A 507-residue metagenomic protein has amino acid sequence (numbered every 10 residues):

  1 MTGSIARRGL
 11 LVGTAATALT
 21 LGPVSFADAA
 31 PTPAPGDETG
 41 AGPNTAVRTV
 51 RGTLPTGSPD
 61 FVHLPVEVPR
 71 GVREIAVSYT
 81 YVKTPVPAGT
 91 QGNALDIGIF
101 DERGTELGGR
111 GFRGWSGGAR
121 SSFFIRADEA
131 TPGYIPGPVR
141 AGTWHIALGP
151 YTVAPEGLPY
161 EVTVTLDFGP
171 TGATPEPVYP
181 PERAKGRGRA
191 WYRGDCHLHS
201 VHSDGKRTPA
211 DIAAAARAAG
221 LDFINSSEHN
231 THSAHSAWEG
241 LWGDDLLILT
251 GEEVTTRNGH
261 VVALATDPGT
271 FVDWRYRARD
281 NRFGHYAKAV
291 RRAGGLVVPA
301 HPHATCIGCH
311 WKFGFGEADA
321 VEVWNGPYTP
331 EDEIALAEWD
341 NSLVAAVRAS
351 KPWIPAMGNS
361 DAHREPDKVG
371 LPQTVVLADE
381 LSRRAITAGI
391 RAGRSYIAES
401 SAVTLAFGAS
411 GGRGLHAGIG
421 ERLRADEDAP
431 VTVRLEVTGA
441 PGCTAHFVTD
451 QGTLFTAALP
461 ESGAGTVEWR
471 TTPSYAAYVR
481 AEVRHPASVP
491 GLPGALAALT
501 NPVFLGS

Functional and structural regions predicted by a protein language model:
T2, G9-A29: N-terminal export signals
D37-P85, F168, R183-G188: Solvent-exposed, flexible loop/coil segments flanking beta-strands in beta-rich domains
N44-T56, K83-T131, T453: Surface-exposed beta-strand/loop patches in noncatalytic accessory domains and peripheral targeting/linker segments
I75, P136-T152, A476-Y478: Noncatalytic modules at the cell exterior or secretory-pathway interfaces, chiefly beta-strand-rich lectin/adhesion
I99, V164, F447-T449: Conserved aromatic beta-strand anchor motif in extracellular beta-sandwich/beta-rich domains
A154-T165: Edge beta-strands of jelly-roll/beta-sandwich modules across compartments, strongly enriched in secreted/luminal
G169-T171, S360-S507: C-terminal functional module detector
V178-E317, E322-A345, K351-R364, P490-V503: A metal-dependent hydrolase metal-coordination microenvironment
